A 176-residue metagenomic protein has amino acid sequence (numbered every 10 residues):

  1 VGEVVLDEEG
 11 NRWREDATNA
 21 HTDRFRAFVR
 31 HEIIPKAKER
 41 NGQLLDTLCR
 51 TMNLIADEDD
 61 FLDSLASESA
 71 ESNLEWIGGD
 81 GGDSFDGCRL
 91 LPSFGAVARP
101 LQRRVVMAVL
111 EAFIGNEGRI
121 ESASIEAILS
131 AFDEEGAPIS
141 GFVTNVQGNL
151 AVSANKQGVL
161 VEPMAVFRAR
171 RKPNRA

Functional and structural regions predicted by a protein language model:
V1-T51, G78, D86-P92: Catalytic subdomain that performs nucleotidyl-dependent activation
H31, C49-A176: AMP-forming adenylation/ATP pyrophosphatase catalytic core
